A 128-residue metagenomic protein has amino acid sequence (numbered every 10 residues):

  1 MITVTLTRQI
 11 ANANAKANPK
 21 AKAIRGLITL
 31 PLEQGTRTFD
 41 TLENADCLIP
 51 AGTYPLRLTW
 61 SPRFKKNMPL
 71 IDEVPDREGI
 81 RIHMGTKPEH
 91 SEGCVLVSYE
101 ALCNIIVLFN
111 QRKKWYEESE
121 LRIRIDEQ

Functional and structural regions predicted by a protein language model:
M1-Q128: Cell wall/extracellular polymer interaction/catalysis modules
